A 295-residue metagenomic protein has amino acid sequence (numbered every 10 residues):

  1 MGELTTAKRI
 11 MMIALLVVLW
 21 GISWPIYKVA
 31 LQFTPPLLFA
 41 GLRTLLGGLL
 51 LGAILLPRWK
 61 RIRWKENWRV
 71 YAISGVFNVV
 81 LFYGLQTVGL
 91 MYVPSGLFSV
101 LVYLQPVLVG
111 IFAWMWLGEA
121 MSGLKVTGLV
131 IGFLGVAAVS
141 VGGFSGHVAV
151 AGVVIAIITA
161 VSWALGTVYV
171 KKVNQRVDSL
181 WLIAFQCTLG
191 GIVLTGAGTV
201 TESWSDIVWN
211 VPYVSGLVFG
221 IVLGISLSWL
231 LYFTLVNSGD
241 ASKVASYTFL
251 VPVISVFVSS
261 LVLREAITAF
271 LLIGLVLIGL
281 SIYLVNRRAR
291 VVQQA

Functional and structural regions predicted by a protein language model:
M1-L38, S145-K172, I192-G196, A295: Glycine-/small-residue-enriched transmembrane alpha-helix faces in small-molecule transporters and effluxers
G2, T44-L45, V141-G142, Y213-S215 (+1 more regions): C-terminal-most transmembrane helix of multi-pass membrane proteins
L19, S23-W24, G52-V102, A138 (+1 more regions): Specific transmembrane alpha-helical segments of multi-pass solute transporters/efflux pumps, especially DMT/EamA
A30, F39, R43, G89 (+9 more regions): Hydrophobic/aromatic residues within transmembrane alpha-helices of multi-pass small-molecule transporters
F33-L81, L108, F112, S162-G166 (+3 more regions): Transmembrane alpha-helices of multi-pass small-molecule transport proteins
L38-L49, T87-A120, K125, T159 (+1 more regions): Specific alpha-helical transmembrane segments that line the substrate/conduction pathway and gating interfaces
A40-L42, L97-L104, Y169-I192, I221 (+1 more regions): Helix-helix packing/entry segments at the starts of transmembrane helices
L51, F112, M121-V141, A160 (+4 more regions): Hydrophobic transmembrane alpha-helices of multi-pass small-molecule transport proteins
